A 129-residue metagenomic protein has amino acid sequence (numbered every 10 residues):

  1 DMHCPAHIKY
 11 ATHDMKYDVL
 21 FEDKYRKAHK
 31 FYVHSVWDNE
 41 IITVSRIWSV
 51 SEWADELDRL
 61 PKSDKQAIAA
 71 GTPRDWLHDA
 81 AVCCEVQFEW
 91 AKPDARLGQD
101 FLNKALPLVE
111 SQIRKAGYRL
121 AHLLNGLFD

Functional and structural regions predicted by a protein language model:
D1-D18: Active-site beta-strand/loop microenvironment that shapes enzyme catalytic pockets
M2, A6, I41-S45, P61 (+1 more regions): Sec/Tat-exported extracytoplasmic proteins
D18-Q112: An amphipathic alpha-helical core segment
G117: C-terminal substrate/ligand-recognition segments
